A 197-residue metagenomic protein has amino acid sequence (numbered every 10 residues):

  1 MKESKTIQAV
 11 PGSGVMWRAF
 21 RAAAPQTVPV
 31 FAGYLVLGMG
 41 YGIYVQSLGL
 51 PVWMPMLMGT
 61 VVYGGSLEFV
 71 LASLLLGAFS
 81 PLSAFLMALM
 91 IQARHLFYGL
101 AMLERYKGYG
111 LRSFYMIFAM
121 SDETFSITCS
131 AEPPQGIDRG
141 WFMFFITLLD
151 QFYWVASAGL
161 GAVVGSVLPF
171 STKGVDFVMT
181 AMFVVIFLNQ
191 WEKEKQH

Functional and structural regions predicted by a protein language model:
M1-A23, I137: Intrinsically disordered, low-complexity non-transmembrane regions of multi-pass membrane transporters
I7, F85-D176: Helix-loop-helix junctions within the multi-pass membrane cores of secondary transporters/permeases
M16, F20, P51, L160 (+1 more regions): Hydrophobic alpha-helical segments of integral membrane proteins, encompassing both true transmembrane helices
A22-I117, A131, Y153, E192: Pore-lining transmembrane helices
V36, G159, G174-F187: Hydrophobic alpha-helical segments embedded in the membrane of multi-pass proteins
N189-H197: Membrane-helix interface "capping/anchor" motifs
